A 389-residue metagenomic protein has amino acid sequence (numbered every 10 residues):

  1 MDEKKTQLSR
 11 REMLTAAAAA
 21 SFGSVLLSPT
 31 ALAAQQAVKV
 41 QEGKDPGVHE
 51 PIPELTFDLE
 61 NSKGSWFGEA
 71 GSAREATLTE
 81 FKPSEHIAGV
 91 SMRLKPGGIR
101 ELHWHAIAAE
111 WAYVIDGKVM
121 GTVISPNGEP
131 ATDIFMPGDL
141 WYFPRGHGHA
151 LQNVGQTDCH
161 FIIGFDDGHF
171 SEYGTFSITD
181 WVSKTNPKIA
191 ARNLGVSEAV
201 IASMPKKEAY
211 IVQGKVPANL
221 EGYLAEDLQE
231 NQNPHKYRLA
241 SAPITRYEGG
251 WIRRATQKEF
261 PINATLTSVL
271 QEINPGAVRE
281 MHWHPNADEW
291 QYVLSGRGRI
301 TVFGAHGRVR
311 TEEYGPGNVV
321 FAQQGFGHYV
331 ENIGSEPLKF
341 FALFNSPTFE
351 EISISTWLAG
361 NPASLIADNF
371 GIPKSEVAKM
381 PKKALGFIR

Functional and structural regions predicted by a protein language model:
M1-L8, E12, A16-A20, L26: N-terminal secretory signal peptides
T15, S21-S91, A190-E272, E280 (+2 more regions): A short, N-terminal "cap"/entry segment at the start of jelly-roll beta-barrel domains of the cupin/DSBH fold
I99-E101, M120, L140-W141, R145-A150 (+4 more regions): Histidine-centered metal-chelating micro-motifs
E101-H105, T132-D133, Q152-N153, E280-P285 (+3 more regions): Short histidine-centered beta-strand/loop micro-motifs that create catalytic or ligand/metal-coordination sites
L102-H105, V123-P126, N153-V154, E172-F176 (+3 more regions): Short, solvent-exposed loop/turn and secondary-structure capping segments
A106-P126, P285-A305: Glycine- and acidic-residue-biased ligand/ion/polar-headgroup-sensing regions
P126-Y142, A305-F321: Short acidic-glycine-tyrosine-enriched beta hairpin
P137, R145-S171, Q324-E350: Ligand-binding loop in jelly-roll beta-barrel domains
